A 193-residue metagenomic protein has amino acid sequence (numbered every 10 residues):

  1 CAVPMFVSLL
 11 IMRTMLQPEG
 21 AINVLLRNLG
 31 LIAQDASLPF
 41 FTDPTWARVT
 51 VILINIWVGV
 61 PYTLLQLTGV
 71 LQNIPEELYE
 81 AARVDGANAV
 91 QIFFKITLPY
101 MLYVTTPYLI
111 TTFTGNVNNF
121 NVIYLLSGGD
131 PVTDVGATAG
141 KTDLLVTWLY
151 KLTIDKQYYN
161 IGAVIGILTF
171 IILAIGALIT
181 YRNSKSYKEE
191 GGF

Functional and structural regions predicted by a protein language model:
C1-F193: A structural signal for multi-pass alpha-helical bundles of membrane permease subunits that mediate small-molecule
